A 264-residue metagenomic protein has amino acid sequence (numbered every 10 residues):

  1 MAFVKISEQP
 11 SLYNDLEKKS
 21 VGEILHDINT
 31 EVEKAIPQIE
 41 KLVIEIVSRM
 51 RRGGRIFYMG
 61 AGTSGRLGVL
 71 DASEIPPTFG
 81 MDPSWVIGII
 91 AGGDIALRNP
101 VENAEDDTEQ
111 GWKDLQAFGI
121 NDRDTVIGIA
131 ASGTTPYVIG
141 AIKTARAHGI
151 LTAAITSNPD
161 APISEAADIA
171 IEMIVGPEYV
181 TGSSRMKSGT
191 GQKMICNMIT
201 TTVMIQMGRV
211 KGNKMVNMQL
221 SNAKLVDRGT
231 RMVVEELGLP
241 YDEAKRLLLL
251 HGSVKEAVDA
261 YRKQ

Functional and structural regions predicted by a protein language model:
M1-E31: Cofactor-/ligand-binding subdomain signature composed of acidic, glycine-rich, tryptophan-containing flexible loops
V21-L25, T108, Q192, C196 (+1 more regions): A general structural signal for well-ordered alpha-helical segments in protein cores
H26-T30, G88-N99, K211, V226: Gly-rich Lys/Arg/Thr-decorated short loops/hinges at beta-loop-alpha junctions or inter-strand turns that position
K34-R49: A short, well-structured juxtamembrane/interface segment
P37, K41, P136, T190 (+3 more regions): Charged, alpha-helix-enriched surfaces in structured cytosolic catalytic cores of large nucleotide-utilizing machines
G54, I150, L239: Short glycine/serine/threonine/alanine-rich loop segments
F57-M194, V203-M207: Glycine-rich phosphate-binding loops that contact phosphosugars or nucleotide phosphates
V203-Q264: Short, amphipathic alpha-helical interaction segments embedded in low-complexity terminal/linker regions of eukaryotic
